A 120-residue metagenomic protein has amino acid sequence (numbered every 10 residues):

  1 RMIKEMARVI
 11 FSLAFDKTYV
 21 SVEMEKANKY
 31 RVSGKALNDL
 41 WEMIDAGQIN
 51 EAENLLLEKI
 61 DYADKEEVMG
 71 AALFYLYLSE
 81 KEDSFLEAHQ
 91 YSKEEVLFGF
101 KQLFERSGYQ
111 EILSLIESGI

Functional and structural regions predicted by a protein language model:
R1-K4, E66, Y91, E95: Residues within HEAT/ARM-like alpha-solenoid scaffolds
R1-M6, S118-I120: Helical anchoring/docking segments at protein termini
I3, I10, E23, I49 (+2 more regions): Inward-facing hydrophobic residues that define packing positions of alpha-helical scaffold repeats
E5-M6, K35-L40, A71-L78, F100: Structural register within alpha-helical repeat arrays
I10, K17, N50, Y62-D64 (+3 more regions): Alpha-helical junction/boundary sensor with strong preference for TPR arrays
A14-T18, E23-G34, N54-A88: Short, charge-rich amphipathic alpha-helical segments embedded in non-transmembrane helical bundles/solenoids
L73-I120: Amphipathic alpha-helical binding modules
